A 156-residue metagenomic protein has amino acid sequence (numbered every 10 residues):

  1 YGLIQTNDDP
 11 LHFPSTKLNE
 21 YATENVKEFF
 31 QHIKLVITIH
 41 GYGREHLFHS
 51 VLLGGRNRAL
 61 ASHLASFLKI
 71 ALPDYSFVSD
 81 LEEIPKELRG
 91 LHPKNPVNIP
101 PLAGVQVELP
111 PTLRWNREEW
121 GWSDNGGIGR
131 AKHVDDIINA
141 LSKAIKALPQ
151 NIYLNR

Functional and structural regions predicted by a protein language model:
Y1-R156: N-terminal catalytic or cofactor-binding beta/alpha core of small enzyme domains
